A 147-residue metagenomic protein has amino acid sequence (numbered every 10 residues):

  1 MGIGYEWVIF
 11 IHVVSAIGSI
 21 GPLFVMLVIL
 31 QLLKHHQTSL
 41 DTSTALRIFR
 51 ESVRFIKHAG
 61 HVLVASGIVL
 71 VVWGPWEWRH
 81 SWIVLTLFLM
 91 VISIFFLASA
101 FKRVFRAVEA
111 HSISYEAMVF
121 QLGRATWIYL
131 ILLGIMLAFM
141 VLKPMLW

Functional and structural regions predicted by a protein language model:
M1-W147: Polytopic transmembrane helical bundles with strong interfacial aromatic enrichment
